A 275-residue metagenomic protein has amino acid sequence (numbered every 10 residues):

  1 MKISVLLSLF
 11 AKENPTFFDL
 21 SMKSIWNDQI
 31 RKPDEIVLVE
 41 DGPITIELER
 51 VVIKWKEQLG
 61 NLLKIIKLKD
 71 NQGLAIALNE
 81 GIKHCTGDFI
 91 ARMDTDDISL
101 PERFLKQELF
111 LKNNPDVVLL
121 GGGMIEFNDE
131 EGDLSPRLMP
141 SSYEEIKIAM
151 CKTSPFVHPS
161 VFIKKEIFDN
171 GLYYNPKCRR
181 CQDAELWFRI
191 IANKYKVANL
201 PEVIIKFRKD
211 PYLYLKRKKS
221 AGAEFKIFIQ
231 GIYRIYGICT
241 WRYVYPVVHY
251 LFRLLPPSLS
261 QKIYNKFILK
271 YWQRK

Functional and structural regions predicted by a protein language model:
K2-L6, S24, E35, E185: Cell-envelope/extracellular polymer assembly enzymes that use nucleotide-activated donors
V5-S8, E144-S220: Conserved nucleotide-sugar donor-binding catalytic segment
E13-N27: Short, well-formed alpha-helical segments that are part of the catalytic scaffolds of diverse glycosyltransferases
E40-R50, D94: A conserved acidic beta->alpha catalytic loop
L68-C85, K106: Glycine-rich, basic loop-to-helix element that forms the pyrophosphate-binding segment of sugar-nucleotide handling
I90: Short aromatic/hydrophobic "clamp" motif used to bind/position activated sugar donors
D94-I98, G123: The conserved acidic donor/metal-binding loop of glycosyltransferases
E102-S135: Conserved donor NDP-sugar-binding/catalytic core segment of glycosyltransferases
